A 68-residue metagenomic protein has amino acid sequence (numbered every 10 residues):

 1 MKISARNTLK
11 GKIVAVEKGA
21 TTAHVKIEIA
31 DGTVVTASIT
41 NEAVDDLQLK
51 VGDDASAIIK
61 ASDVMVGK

Functional and structural regions predicted by a protein language model:
M1-K68: Non-catalytic connector elements of ABC transporters
